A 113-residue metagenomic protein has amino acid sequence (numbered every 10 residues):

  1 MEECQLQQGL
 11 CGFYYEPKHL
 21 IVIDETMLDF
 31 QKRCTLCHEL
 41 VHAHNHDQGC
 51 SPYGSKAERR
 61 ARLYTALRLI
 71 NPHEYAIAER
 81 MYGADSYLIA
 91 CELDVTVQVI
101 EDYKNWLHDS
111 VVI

Functional and structural regions predicted by a protein language model:
M1-I113: Active-site hotspot residues in diverse enzymes, especially metal/ion-binding acidic/histidine motifs
